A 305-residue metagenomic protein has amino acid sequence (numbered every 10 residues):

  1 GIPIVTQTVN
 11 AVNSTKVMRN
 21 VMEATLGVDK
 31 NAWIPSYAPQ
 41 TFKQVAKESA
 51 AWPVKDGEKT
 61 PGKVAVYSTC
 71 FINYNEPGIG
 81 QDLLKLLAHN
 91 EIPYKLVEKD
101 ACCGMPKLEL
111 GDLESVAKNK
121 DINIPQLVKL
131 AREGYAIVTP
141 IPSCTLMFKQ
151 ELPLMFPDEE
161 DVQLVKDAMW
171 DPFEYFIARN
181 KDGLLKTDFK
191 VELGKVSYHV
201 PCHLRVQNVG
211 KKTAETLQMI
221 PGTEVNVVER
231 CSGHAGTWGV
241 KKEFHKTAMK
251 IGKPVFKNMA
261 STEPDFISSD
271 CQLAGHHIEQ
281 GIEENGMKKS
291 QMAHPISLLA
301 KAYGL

Functional and structural regions predicted by a protein language model:
G1-L305: Iron-sulfur cluster-binding electron-transfer modules in prokaryotic oxidoreductases
